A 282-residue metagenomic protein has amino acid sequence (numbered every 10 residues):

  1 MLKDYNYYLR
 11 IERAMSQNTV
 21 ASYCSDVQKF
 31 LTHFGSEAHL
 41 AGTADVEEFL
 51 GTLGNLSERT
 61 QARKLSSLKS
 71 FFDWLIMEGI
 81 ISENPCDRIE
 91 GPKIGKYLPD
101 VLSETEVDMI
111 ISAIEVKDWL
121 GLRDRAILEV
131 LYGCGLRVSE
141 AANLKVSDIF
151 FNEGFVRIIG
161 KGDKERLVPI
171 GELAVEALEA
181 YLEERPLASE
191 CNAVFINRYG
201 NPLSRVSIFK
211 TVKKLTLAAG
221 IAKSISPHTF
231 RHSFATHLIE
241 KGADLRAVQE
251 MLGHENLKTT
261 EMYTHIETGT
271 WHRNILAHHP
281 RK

Functional and structural regions predicted by a protein language model:
M1-K282: Conserved catalytic core of the tyrosine transesterase superfamily
